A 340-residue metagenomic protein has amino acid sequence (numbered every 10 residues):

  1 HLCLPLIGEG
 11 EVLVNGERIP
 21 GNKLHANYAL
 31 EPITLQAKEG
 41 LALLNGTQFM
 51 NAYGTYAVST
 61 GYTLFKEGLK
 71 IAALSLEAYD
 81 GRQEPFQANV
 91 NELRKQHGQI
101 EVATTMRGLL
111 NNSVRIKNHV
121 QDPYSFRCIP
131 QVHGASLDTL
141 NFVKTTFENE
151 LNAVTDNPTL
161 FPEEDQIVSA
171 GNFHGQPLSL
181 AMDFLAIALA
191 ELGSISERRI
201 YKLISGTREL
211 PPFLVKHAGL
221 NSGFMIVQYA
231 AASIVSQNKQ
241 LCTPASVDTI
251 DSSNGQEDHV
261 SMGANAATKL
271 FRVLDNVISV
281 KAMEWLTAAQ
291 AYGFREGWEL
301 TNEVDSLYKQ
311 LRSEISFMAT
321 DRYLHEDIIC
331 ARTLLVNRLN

Functional and structural regions predicted by a protein language model:
H1, L6-N340: C-terminal auxiliary extensions adjacent to catalytic cores
